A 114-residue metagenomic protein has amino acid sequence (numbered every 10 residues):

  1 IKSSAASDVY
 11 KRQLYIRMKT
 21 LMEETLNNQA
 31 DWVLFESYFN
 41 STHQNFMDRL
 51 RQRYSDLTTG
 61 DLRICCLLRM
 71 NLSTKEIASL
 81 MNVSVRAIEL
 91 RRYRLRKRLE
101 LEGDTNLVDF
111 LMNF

Functional and structural regions predicted by a protein language model:
I1-A6, Y10: Single conserved hydrophobic/aromatic residue that forms the stacking wall/gate of nucleotide- or nucleobase-binding
Y15-I16: Coiled-coil dimerization/phosphotransfer module
T20, T25, Q29-F114: Cytosolic nucleotide-binding catalytic cores of signal-transduction proteins
